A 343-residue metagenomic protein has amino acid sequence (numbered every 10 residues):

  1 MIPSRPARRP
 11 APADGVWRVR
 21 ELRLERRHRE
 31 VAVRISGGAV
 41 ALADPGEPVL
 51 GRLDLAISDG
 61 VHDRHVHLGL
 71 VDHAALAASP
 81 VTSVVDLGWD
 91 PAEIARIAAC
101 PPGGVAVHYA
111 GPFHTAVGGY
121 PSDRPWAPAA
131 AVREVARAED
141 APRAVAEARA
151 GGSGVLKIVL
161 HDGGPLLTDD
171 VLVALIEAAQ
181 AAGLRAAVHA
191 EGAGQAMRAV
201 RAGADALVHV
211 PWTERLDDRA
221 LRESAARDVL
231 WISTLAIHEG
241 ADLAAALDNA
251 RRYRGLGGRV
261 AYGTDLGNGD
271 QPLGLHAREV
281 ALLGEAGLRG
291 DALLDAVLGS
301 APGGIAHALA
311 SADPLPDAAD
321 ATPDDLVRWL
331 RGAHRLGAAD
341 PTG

Functional and structural regions predicted by a protein language model:
M1-R18, L42-A75, T82, V107: Replace "His-x-His-based motif
R26-G37: A conserved glycine-rich beta-strand in the N-terminal activation segment of trypsin-fold
S58-V66, S83-G88, Y109-A110, A187-H189 (+4 more regions): Active-site neighborhood of phospho(di)ester-bond hydrolases with catalytic His/Asp-centered motifs
H67, W89-D90, P112-H114, H161-G163 (+4 more regions): Active-site beta-loop-alpha junctions enriched in small/polar residues
G69-D72, P91-A95, Q195-M197, L216-D218: Short, well-ordered alpha-helical microsegments
A74-H161, P165-L184, L230-T234: Divalent-metal coordination cores built from histidine and acidic residues
D140-W231, D242-V260, A292, H307-A312 (+3 more regions): Histidine/acidic residue-rich metal-binding segments in metalloenzymes
A246-P323, V327-T342: His/Asp/Glu-enriched, well-ordered alpha-helical/loop segment that forms or immediately abuts the divalent-metal
